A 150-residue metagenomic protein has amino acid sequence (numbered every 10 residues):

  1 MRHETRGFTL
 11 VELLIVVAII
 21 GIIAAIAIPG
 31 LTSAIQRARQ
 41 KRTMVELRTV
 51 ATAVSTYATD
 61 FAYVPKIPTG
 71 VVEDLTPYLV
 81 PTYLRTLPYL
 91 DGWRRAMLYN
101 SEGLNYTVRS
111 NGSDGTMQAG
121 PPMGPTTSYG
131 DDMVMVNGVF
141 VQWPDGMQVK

Functional and structural regions predicted by a protein language model:
R2-T32: N-terminal single-pass transmembrane signal-anchor helix
H3-T5, R37, T56, D60: Conserved amphipathic alpha-helical interaction elements at protein-protein interfaces in regulatory, energy-coupling
E12, E46, D91: Acidic active-site catalytic centers that drive phospho-/nucleotidyl reactions and related ester hydrolyses
V17, M44, A51: Conserved catalytic core of two-component sensor histidine kinases
G30-L47, F61: Aliphatic-rich helix starts adjacent to a transmembrane/signal segment
T52-T107: Extracellular/periplasmic head regions of type IV pilus-like filament subunits
S101-K150: Short, surface-exposed interaction loops/tails
